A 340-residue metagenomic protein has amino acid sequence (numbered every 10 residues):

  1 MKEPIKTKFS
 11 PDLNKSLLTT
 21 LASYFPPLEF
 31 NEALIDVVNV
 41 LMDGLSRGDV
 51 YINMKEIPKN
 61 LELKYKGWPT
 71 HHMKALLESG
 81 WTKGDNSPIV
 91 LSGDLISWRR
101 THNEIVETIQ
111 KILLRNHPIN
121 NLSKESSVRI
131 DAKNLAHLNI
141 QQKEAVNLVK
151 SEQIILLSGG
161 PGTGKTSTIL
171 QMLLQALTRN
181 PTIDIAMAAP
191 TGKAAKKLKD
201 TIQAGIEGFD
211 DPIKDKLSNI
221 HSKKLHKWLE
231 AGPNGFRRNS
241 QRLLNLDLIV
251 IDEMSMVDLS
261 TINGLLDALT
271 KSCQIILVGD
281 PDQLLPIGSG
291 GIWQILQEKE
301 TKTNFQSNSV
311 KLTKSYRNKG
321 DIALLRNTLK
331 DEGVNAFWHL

Functional and structural regions predicted by a protein language model:
M1-L340: Conserved ATP-binding/catalytic motifs of P-loop helicase motor domains
